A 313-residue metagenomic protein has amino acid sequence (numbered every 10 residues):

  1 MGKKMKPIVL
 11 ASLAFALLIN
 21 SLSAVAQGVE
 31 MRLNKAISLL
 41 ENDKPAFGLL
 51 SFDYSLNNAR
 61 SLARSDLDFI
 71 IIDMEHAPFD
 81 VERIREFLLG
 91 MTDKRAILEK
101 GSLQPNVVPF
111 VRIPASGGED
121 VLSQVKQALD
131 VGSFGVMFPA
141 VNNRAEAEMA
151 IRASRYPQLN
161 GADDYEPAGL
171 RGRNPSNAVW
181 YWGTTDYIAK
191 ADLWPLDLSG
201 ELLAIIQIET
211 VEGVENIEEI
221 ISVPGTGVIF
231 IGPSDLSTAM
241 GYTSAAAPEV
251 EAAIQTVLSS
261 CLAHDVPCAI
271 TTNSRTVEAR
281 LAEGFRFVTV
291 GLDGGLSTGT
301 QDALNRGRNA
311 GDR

Functional and structural regions predicted by a protein language model:
M1-S12: Bacterial N-terminal signal peptides that target proteins for export
A11-N20: Bacterial N-terminal signal peptides
V25-R313: Expand to "…catalyze enediolate/carbanion chemistry for C-C bond making/breaking, isomerization, decarboxylation
